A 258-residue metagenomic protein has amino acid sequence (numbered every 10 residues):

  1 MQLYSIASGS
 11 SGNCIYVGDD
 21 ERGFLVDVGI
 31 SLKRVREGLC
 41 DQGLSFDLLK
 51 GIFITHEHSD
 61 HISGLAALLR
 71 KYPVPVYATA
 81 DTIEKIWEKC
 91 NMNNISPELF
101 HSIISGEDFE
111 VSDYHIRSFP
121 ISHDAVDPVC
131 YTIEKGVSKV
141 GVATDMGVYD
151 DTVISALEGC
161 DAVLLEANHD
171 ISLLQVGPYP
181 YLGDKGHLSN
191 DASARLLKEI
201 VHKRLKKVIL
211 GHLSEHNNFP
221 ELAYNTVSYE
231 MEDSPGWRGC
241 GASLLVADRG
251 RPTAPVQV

Functional and structural regions predicted by a protein language model:
M1-Q42, V129-D145, A162: Conserved beta-strand hairpin/beta-sheet module of binuclear metal-dependent hydrolase folds, prominently
V26-G29, L49-E57, Y77-A80, G141-T144 (+3 more regions): Active-site neighborhood of phospho(di)ester-bond hydrolases with catalytic His/Asp-centered motifs
K33-T79: Active-site metal-binding motif and surrounding structural segment of the metallo-beta-lactamase
S59-H61, E84-K85, A125-V126, V148-D151 (+2 more regions): Active-site environment of divalent metal-dependent phosphoester hydrolases
S63-Y72, W87-C90, N218-N225: Metal-dependent catalytic neighborhoods of phosphoester/phosphodiester hydrolases
A80-C130, E134-V137: Metallo-beta-lactamase
D113-S118, S122-H123, K135-S138, M146-V148 (+1 more regions): Conserved catalytic scaffold of divalent metal-dependent phosphoesterases
D151-A247: Cap/insert and terminal regions of metallo-dependent hydrolase folds
